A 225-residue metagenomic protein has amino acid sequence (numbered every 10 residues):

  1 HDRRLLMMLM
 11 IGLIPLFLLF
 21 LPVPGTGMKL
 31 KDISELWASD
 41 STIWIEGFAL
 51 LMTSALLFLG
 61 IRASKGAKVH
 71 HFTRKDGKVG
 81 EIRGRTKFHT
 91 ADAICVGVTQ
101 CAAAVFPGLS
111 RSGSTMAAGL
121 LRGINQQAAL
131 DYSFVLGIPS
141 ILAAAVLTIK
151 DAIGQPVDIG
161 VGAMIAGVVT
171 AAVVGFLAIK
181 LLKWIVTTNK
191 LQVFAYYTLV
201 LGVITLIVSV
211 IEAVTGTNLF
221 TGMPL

Functional and structural regions predicted by a protein language model:
H1-F106, G113-L225: Multi-pass membrane proteins that catalyze or facilitate reactions on polyprenyl-/lipid-phosphate substrates and their
